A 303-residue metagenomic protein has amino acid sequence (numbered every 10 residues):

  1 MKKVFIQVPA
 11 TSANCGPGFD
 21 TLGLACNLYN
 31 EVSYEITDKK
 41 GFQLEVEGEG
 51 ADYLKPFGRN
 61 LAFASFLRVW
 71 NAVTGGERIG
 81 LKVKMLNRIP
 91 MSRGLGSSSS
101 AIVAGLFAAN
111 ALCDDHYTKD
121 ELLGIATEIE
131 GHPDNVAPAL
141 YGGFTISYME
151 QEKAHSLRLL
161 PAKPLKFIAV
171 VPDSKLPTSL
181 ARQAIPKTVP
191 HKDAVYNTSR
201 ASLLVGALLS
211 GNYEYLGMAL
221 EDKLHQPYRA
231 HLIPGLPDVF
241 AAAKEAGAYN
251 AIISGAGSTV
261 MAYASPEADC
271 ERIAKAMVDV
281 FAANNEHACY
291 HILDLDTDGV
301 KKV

Functional and structural regions predicted by a protein language model:
M1-R93, A111, D115-Y117, L295-D298 (+1 more regions): ATP-binding N-lobe of GHMP and related small-molecule kinases
S12-N14, G18-A25, S92-I102, E130-T145: FAD-binding core of FAD-dependent oxidoreductases, characterized by glycine-rich FAD pyrophosphate-binding loops
N14, G23-C26, G75-G76, I129-E130 (+5 more regions): Solvent-exposed alpha-helices and their adjacent loops that cap or buttress functional pockets in soluble metabolic
L28, L95-T118, L140-G142, E150: DPxDG-like acidic metal-binding loop motif
E35, A139-Y141, T145-E150, M261-S265 (+1 more regions): Short beta-strand-to-turn element immediately C-terminal to the catalytic PLP-Schiff-base lysine in fold type I
Y117-P164, A251, G257: Alpha/beta catalytic cores of group-transfer enzymes, especially the acyltransferase/condensing modules of polyketide
P164-A241, E245: Acyltransferase
L208-V303: Glycine-rich, charge-dense phosphate/pyrophosphate-binding loop(s) and the adjacent flexible "lid"/catalytic subdomain
